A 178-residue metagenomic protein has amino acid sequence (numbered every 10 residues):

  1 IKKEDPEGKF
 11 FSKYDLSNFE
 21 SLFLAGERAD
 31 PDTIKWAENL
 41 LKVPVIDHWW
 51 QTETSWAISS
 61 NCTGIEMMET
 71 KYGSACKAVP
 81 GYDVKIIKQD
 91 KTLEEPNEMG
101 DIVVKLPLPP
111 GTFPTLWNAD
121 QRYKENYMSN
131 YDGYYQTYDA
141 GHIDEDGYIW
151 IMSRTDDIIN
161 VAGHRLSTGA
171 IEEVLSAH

Functional and structural regions predicted by a protein language model:
K2-T70, D83, D90-T92: Gly/Ser/Thr-rich phosphate-binding loop
E4, D120, A177-H178: Acidic-histidine catalytic/liganding microenvironments
G26, W50, C76, D139 (+1 more regions): Active-site glycine-centered loops adjacent to acidic/histidine catalytic or metal-binding residues that shape
K35, G73, Q121, E173: Active-site phosphate/pyrophosphate- and oxyanion-stabilizing loops and adjacent acidic/basic residues in soluble
M67-S74, N126-S129: Short, P/G- and charge-enriched loop/turn segments at secondary-structure junctions
K77-G81, T92-Y127, L166: Conserved ATP/PPi-binding loop(s) of AMP-dependent carboxylate-activating enzymes
K88-Q89, N97, I143-D144: Short, acidic, Ser/Thr-enriched surface-loop or helix-capping motifs
L108-P109, G133, Y138-H178: AMP-binding/adenylate-forming catalytic core of the ANL superfamily
